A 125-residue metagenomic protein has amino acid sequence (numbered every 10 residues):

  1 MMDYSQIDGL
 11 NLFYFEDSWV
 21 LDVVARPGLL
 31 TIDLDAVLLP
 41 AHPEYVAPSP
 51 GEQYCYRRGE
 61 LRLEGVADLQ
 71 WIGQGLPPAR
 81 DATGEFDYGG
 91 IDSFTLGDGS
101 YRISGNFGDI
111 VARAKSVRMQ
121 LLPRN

Functional and structural regions predicted by a protein language model:
M1-N125: Surface-exposed, interaction-prone regions used to assemble/regulate multi-protein complexes
